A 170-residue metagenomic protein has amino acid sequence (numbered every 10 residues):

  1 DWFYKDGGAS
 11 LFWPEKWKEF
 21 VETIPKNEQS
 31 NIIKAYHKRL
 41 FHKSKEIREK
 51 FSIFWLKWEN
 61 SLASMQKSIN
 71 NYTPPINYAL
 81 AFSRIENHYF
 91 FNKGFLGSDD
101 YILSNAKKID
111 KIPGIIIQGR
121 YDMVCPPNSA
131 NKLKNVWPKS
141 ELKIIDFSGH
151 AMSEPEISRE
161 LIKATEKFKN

Functional and structural regions predicted by a protein language model:
D1-Y36: A catalytic-pocket lid/entrance helix-loop region that shapes and gates access to the active site across common
K34-N70: Accessory cap/linker subdomain of secreted extracellular hydrolases
N70-L80: Small-residue-rich helix-loop
H88-A106: Active-site nucleophile elbow and catalytic-triad environment of alpha/beta-hydrolase enzymes
K107-K111, V136-W137: Short, conserved loop/helix-junction motifs that constitute active-site signature segments in enzyme catalytic cores
I109-D110, I116-Q118, D122: Short beta-strand/loop motif that positions the catalytic acidic residue of the alpha/beta-hydrolase fold
M123-S129: Conserved alpha/beta-hydrolase "acid-adjacent" motif
S140-N170: Catalytic active-site module of serine/aspartate enzymes centered on a nucleophile-bearing elbow/loop
